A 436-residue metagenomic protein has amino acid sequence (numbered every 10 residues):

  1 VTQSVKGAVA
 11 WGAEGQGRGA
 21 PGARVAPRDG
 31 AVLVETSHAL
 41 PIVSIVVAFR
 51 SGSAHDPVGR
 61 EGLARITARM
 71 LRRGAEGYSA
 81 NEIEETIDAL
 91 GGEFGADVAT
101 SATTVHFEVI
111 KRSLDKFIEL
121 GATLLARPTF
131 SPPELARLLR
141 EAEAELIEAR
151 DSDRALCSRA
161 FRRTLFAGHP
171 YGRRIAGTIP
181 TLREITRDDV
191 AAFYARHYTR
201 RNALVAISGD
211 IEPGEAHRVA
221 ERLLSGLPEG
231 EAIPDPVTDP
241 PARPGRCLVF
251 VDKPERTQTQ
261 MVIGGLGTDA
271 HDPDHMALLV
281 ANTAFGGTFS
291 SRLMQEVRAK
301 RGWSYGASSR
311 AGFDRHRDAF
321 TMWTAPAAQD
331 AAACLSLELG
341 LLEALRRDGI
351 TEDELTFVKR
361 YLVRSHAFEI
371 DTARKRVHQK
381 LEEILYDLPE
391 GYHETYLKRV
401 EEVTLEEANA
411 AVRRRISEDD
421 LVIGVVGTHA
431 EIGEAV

Functional and structural regions predicted by a protein language model:
V1-G15, G19-G22, V32, T164 (+3 more regions): C-terminal regions of mature proteins
V1-G22, A167, Y171, I175 (+4 more regions): An aromatic/glycine/proline-enriched structural segment found at the starts of mature extracellular/organellar domains
A8, S44-K111, R174, T288-W303 (+1 more regions): M16/MPP (pitrilysin/insulinase) zinc-metallopeptidase core fold and M16-derived inactive scaffolds
G19, P27-D29, L40-S44, G59 (+12 more regions): Extracytoplasmic
D29, V47, R65-T67, I87 (+14 more regions): Buried hydrophobic packing residues in well-ordered domains
V34-S51, A232-S290: His/Glu-based metal-binding/catalytic segments typifying zinc-dependent metallopeptidases
R73, F117, A149-R200, A220-L223 (+3 more regions): Scaffold signal of the M16-like zinc-metallopeptidase fold and its non-catalytic homologs
R73-G77, E108-E141, T288, S308 (+1 more regions): M16/insulysin-pitrilysin zinc metalloprotease superfamily fold
